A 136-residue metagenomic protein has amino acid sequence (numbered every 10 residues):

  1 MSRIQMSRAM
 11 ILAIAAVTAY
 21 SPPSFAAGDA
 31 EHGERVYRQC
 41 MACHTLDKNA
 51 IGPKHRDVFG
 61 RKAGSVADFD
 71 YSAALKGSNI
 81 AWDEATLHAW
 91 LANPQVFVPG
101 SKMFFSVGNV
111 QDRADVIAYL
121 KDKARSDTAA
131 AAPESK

Functional and structural regions predicted by a protein language model:
M1-I11: Bacterial N-terminal signal peptides that target proteins for export
S21-P23: N-terminal signal peptide c-region/cleavage motif recognized by signal peptidases
G28-F69, K76, I80-A81, A89 (+3 more regions): Periplasmic/extracellular electron-transfer cofactor-ligation site, primarily the c-type cytochrome heme-c attachment
D29, N109-D112: Acidic/polar helix N-cap motif
T86-A89, K102: Mid-chain, well-packed structural core segment of small domains
S101-N109: Thiol/disulfide oxidoreductase modules built on the thioredoxin-like
R113-D122: C-terminal structural segments of small proteins and small subunits
